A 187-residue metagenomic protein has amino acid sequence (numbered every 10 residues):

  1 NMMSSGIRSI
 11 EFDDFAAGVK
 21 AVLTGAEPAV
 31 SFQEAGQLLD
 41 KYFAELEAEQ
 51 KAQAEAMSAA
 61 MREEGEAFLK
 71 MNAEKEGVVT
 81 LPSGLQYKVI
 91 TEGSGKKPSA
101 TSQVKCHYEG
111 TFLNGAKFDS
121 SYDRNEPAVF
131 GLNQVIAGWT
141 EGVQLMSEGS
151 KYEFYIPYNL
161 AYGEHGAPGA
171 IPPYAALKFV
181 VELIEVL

Functional and structural regions predicted by a protein language model:
N1-L187: Cross-family detector of peptidyl-prolyl cis-trans isomerase
